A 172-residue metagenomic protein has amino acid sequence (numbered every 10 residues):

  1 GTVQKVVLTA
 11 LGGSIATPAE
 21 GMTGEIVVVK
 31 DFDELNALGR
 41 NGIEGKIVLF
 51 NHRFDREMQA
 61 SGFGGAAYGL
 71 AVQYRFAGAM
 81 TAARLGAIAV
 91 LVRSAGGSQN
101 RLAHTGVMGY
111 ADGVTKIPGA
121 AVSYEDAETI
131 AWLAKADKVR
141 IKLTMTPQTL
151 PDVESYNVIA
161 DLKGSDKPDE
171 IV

Functional and structural regions predicted by a protein language model:
G1-A60: Noncatalytic luminal/extracellular "stalk/propeptide" segments of secretory-pathway proteins
G1-K5, A79, A87, L91-G109 (+1 more regions): Protein/peptide-recognition domains central to ubiquitin and immune signaling
G13, T17, G24-V29, L38 (+3 more regions): Second-shell loop/turn segments in exported
P18-M22, R40-E44, A83-L85, G113-V114 (+3 more regions): Extracellular/periplasmic catalytic domains that process cell-envelope and extracellular macromolecules
I26-V28, I47-N51, I88-R93, G119-V122 (+2 more regions): Structural recognition of the beta-strand scaffold that forms the well-ordered cores of secreted hydrolase catalytic
D33-E34, F54-E57, A95-Q99, D126-A127 (+2 more regions): Solvent-exposed loop/turn segments at secondary-structure junctions within structured extracellular/periplasmic domains
R40-G42, K46-L70, P151-V172: Catalytic-core environment of secreted peptidases
R84, I88, M108-N157: Long, well-ordered, tryptophan-enriched scaffold segments
